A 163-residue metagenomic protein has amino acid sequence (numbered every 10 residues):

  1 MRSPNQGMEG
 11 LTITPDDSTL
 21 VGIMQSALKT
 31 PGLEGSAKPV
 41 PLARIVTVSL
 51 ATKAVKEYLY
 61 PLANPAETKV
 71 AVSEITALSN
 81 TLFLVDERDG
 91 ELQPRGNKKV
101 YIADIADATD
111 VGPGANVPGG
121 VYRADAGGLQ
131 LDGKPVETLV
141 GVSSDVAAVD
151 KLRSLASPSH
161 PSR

Functional and structural regions predicted by a protein language model:
M1-R163: Sequence/structural signature of beta-propeller domains
